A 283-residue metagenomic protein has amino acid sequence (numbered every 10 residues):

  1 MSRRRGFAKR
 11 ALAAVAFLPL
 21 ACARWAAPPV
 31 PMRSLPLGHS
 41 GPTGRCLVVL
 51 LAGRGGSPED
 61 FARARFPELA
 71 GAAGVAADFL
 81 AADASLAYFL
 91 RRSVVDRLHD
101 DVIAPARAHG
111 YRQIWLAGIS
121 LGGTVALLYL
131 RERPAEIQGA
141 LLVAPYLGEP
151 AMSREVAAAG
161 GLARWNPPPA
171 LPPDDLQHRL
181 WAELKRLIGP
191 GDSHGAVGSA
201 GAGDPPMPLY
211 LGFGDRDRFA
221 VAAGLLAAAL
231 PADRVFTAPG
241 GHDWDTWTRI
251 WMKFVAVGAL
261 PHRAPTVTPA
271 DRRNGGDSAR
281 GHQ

Functional and structural regions predicted by a protein language model:
M1-S2, A21: Amphipathic secondary-structure elements and adjacent low-complexity, charged linkers in non-transmembrane regions
R3-A13: N-terminal export leaders
K9, L18-P19, G53: Non-catalytic interaction surface on structured domains
V15-R24: Hydrophobic h-region of N-terminal signal peptides that target proteins for export in Gram-negative bacteria
A23-G276: Non-catalytic cap/lid and distal C-terminal segments of serine-dependent acyl enzymes
G281-Q283: Short, solvent-exposed mixed-charge patches
